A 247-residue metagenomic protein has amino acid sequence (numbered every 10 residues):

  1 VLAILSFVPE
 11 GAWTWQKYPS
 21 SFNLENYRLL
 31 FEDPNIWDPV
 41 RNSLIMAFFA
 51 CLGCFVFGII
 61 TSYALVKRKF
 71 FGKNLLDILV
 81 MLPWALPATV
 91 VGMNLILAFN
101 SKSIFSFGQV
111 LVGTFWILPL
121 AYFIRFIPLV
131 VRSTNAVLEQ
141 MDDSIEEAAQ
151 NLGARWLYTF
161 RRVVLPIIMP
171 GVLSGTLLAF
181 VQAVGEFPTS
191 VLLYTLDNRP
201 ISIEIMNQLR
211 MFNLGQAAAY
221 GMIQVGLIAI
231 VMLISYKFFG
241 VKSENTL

Functional and structural regions predicted by a protein language model:
I4-F7, V56-I60, V90-M93, I117 (+2 more regions): Membrane-embedded alpha-helices of multi-pass transport/permease systems
F7-T14, S21-I36, V184, S190-I234: Interhelical loop and adjacent transmembrane-helix boundary motif in polytopic membrane transport permeases
A12-L24, G72-K73, T89-I124, L157 (+1 more regions): Membrane-interfacial helix termini and adjacent extracytoplasmic/periplasmic loops of multi-pass transporters
L44, F48, L52-I60, L86 (+2 more regions): Generic alpha-helical transmembrane segments of integral inner-membrane proteins, especially permease/transport modules
F49-V80, S101, D143-I145, W156-R162 (+1 more regions): Transmembrane-helix boundary motif in ABC transporter permease subunits
A64-L65, N135-E146, Q150, A154-R162 (+1 more regions): C-terminal transmembrane helix and the adjacent membrane-cytosol boundary/short C-terminal tail of inner/organellar
L82, L86, I124, V131-N135 (+3 more regions): Transmembrane alpha-helices
